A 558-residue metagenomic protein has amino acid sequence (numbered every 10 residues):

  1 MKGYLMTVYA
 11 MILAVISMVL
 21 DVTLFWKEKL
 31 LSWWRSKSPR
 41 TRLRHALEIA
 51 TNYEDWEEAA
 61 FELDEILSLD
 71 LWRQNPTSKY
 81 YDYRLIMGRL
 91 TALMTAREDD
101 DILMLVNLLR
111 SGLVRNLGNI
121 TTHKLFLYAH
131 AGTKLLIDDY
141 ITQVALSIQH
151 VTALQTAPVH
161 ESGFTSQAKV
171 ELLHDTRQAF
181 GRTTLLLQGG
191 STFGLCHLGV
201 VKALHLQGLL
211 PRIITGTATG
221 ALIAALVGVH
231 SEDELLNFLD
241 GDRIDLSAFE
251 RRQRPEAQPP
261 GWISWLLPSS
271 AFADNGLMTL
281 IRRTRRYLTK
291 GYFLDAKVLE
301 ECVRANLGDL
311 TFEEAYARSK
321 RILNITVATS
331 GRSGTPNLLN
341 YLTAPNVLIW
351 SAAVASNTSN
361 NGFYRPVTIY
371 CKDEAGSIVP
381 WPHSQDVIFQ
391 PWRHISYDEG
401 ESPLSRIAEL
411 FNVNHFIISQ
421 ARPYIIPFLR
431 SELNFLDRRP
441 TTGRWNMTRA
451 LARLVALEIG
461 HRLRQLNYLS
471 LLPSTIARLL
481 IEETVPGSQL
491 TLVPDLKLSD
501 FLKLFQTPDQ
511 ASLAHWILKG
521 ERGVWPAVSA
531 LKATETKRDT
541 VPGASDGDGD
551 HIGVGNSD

Functional and structural regions predicted by a protein language model:
M1-I214, V229-D558: Patatin-like phospholipase
T215-G216, G220: Gly/Ala-rich beta-loop-alpha elbow adjacent to hydrolase catalytic centers
A221-V229: Short glycine-enriched nucleophile-adjacent loop and the immediately C-terminal alpha-helix near the catalytic center
